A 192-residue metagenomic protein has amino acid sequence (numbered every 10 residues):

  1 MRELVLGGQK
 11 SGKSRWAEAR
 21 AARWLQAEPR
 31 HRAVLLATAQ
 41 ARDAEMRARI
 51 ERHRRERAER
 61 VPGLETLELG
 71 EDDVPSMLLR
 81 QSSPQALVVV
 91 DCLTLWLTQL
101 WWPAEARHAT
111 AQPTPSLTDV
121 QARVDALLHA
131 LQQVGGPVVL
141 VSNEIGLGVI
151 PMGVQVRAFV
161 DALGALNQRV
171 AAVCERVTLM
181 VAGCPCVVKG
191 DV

Functional and structural regions predicted by a protein language model:
R2-L6, T94, G190: Flexible, compositionally biased loop and terminal segments
R2-S82: Conserved P-loop
A17, H53, V89, N143 (+1 more regions): Residue-level signal for inorganic ion chemistry
H31-V34, A86, P137, R176: Residues at the starts of beta-strands that form the adenosine-phosphate
L36, T66-L69, V89-C92, L140-V141: Short, conserved beta-strand edge motifs with alternating hydrophobic and charged residues
G63, P84-L87, V134-V139: Loop/turn-to-beta-strand initiation segments
E71, R80-W101: A basic- and aromatic-enriched beta-loop-alpha substructure that forms the phosphate/nucleotide- and DNA/RNA-contacting
Q99-V192: Replace "adjacent to P-loop NTPase cores in ATP/GTP-dependent enzymes" with "adjacent to NTP-binding cores
